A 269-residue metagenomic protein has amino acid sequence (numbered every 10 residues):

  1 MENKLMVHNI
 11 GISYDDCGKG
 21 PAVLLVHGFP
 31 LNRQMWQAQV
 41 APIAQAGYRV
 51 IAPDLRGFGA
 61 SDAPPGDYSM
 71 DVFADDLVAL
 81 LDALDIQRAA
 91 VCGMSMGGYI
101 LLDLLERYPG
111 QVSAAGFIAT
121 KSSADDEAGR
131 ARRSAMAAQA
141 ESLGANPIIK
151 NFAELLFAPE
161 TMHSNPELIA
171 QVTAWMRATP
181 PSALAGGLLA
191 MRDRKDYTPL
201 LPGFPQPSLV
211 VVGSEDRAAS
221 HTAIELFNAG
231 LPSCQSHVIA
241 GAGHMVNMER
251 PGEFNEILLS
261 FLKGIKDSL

Functional and structural regions predicted by a protein language model:
M1-V23, Q45-Y48, E256-L269: Alpha/beta-hydrolase fold catalytic core
I10-G66: Conserved HGGG/HGGXW glycine-rich cap/lid loop of the alpha/beta-hydrolase fold
V72-A89: Conserved acidic catalytic loop of the alpha/beta-hydrolase fold
Q87-D126: Conserved hydrolase catalytic core segment
A124-A131, L143-G203: Conserved alpha/beta-hydrolase catalytic His-Asp/Glu region
F204, V210-V212: Short beta-strand/loop motif that positions the catalytic acidic residue of the alpha/beta-hydrolase fold
S214-A219: Acidic catalytic loop of the alpha/beta-hydrolase fold
A242-N255: Catalytic histidine-centered segment of alpha/beta-hydrolase-like enzymes
